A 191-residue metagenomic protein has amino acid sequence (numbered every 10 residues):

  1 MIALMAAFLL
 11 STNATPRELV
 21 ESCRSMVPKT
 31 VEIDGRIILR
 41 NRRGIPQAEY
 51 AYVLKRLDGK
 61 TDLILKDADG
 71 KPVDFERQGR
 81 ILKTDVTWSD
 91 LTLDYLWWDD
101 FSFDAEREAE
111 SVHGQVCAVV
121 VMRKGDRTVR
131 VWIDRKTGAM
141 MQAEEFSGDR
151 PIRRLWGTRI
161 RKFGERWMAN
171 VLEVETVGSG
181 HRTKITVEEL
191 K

Functional and structural regions predicted by a protein language model:
I2-I45, L57: N-terminal leader/targeting segments and the immediate start of mature chains
T15-P16, S22, M26, R56-L57 (+3 more regions): Intrinsically disordered terminal and processing segments
R17, Y95-R107, P151-R154: A short, amphipathic edge element
I33-I37, Y52, T61-L63, L172: One face of beta-strands
I45-A51, P151-R154: Amphipathic hydrophobic-ligand
A48-Y95: An acidic-aromatic
A51-R56, F103-S111, V131, T158-I160: Short, exposed beta-strand/loop patches in secreted or surface proteins that constitute
H113-K191: Gly/Pro-enriched, hydrophobic low-complexity segments that function as extracytoplasmic propeptides/linkers
